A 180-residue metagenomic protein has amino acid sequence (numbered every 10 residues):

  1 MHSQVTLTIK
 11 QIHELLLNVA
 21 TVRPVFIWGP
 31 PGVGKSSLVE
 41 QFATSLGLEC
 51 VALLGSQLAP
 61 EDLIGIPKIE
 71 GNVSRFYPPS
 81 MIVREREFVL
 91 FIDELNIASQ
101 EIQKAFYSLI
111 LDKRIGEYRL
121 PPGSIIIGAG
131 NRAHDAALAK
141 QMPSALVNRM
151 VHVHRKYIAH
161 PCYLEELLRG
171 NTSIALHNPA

Functional and structural regions predicted by a protein language model:
M1-A180: AAA+ P-loop NTPase catalytic core and its hallmark functional loops
